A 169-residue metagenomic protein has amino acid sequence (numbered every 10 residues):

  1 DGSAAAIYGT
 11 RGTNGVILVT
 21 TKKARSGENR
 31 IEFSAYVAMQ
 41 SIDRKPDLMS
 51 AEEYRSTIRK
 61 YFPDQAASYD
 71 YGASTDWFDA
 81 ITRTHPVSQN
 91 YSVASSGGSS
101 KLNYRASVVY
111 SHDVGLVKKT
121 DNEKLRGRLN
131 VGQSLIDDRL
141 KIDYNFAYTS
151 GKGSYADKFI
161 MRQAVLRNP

Functional and structural regions predicted by a protein language model:
D1-G2, G15: Short acidic/polar hinge/loop motifs at secondary-structure boundaries that mediate gating or recognition
G2-A5, T20-K22, S111-G115, G132: Short beta-turn/strand-loop junction motif enriched in small, turn-promoting residues
A6, S41, G151-K152: Short, well-ordered, mixed-charge alpha-helical segments that flank or form enzyme active sites
A6-I7, G27: Glycine/Thr-rich phosphate-binding loops of Rossmann-like dinucleotide-binding domains
Y8-G9, S95: Replace "in large, NTP-powered and nucleic-acid-processing enzymes" with "in large, NTP-powered factors and other
R11-N14, K124: Short, solvent-exposed loop/turn segments at the edges of secondary structure
G15-V16, K23-K119, D138, A156-F159: Residues embedded in well-ordered regular secondary structure
H112-E123, R128-P169: Surface-exposed, low-complexity loop segments enriched in small/polar and acidic residues
